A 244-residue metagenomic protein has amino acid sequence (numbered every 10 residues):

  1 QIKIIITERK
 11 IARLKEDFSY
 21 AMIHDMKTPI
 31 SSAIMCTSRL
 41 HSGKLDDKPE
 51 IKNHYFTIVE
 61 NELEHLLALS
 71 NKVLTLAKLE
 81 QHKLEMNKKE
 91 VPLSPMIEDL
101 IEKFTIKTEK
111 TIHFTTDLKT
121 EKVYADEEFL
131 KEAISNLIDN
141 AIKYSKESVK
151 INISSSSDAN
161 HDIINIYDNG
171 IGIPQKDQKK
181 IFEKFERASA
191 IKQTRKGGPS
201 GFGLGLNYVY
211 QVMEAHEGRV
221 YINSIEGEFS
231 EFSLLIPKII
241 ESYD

Functional and structural regions predicted by a protein language model:
N61-L66: Short alpha-helical segment of the dimerization/phosphotransfer core of two-component systems
Q81-M86, K122-A125: Conserved micro-motifs of the catalytic ATP-binding
N87-E102: A conserved beta-strand-to-alpha-helix junction within the catalytic ATP-binding
N87-V91, T111-E121: Conserved catalytic submotifs in the C-terminal HATPase_c
A141-I142: Short helix-loop "hinge" at the ATP-lid/N-box region of the Bergerat-fold HATPase_c
I173-E186: Short conserved segment of the HATPase_c
E217-G218: Conserved glycine-rich
